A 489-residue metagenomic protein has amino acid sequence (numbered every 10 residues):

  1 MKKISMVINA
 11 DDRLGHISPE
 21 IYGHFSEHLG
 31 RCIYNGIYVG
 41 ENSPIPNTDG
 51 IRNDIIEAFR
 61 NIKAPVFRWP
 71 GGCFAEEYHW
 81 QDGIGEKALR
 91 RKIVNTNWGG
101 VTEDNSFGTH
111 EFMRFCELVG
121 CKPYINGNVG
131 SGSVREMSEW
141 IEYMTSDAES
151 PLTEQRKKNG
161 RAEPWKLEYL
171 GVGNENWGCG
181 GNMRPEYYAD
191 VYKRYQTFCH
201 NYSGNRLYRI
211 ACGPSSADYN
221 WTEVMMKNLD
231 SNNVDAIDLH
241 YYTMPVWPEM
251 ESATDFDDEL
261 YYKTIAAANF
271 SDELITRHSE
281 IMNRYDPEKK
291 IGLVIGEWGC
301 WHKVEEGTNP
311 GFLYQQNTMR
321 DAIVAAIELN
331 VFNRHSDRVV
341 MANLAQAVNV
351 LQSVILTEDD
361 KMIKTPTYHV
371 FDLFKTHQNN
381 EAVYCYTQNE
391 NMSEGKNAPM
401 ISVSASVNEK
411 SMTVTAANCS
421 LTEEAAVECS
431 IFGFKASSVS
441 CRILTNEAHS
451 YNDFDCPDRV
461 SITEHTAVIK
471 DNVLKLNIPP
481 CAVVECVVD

Functional and structural regions predicted by a protein language model:
M1-A236, A268-D489: Non-catalytic accessory regions flanking glycosidase/transglycosidase catalytic cores in CAZymes
L239: Histidine-centered catalytic micro-motifs
Y242-Y262, T308: Active-site His/acidic residue clusters
